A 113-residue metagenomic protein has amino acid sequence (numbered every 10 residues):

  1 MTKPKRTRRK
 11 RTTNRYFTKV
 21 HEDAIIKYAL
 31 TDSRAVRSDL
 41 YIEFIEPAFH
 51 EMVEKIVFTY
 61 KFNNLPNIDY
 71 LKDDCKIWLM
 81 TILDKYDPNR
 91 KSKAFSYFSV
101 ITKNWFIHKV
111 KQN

Functional and structural regions predicted by a protein language model:
T2-N113: Alpha-helical promoter-recognition and RNA polymerase-docking modules of transcription initiation factors, dominated by
